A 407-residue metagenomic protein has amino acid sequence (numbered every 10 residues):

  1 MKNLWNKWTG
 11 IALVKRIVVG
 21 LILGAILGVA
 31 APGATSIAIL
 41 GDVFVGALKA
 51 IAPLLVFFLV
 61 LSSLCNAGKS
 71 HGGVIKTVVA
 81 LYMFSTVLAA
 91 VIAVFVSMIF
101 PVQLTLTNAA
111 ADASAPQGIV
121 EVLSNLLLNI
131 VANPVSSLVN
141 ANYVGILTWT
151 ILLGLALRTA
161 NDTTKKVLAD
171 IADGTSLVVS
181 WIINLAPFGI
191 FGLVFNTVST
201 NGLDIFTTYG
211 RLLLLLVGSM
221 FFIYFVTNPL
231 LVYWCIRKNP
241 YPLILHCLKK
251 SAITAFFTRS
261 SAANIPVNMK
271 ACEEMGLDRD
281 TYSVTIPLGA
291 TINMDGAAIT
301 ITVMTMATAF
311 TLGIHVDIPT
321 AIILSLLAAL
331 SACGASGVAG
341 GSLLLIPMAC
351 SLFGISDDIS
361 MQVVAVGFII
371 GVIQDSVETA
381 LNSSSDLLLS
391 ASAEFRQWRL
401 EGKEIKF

Functional and structural regions predicted by a protein language model:
L4, W8-G33, V45-L48, G73-P242 (+1 more regions): Signature of multi-pass transmembrane helix bundles
L13, L48-I51, N140-V144, V179-N184 (+5 more regions): Membrane-interfacial loop-to-helix junctions in multi-pass transporters
A47, M83-V87, V91, V217-F221 (+4 more regions): Hydrophobic transmembrane alpha-helical segments of multi-pass transport and channel proteins
A50-L59: Active-site-adjacent helical/loop segments in soluble small-molecule enzymes
L55, G189, S260-N268, A298-M304 (+2 more regions): Transmembrane helix boundary and interhelical junction motifs in multipass membrane proteins
L64-G73, T159-T163, N201, R237-P240 (+4 more regions): Juxtamembrane helix-boundary/capping and inter-helix hinge elements in multi-pass membrane proteins
K250-A332, L389, L400-F407: Helix-loop-helix junctions within the multi-pass membrane cores of secondary transporters/permeases
V303-F407: Transmembrane alpha-helical segments and their short flanking loops that form helix-hairpins/helix-helix interfaces
